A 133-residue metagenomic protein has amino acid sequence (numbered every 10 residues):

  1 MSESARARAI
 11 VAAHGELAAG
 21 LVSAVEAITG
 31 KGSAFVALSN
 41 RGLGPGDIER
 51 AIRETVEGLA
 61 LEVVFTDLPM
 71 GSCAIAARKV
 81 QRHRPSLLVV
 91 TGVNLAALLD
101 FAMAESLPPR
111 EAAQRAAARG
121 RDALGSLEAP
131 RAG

Functional and structural regions predicted by a protein language model:
M1-G133: N-terminal loops that bind phosphate or other acidic moieties and the adjacent beta-alpha structural core
